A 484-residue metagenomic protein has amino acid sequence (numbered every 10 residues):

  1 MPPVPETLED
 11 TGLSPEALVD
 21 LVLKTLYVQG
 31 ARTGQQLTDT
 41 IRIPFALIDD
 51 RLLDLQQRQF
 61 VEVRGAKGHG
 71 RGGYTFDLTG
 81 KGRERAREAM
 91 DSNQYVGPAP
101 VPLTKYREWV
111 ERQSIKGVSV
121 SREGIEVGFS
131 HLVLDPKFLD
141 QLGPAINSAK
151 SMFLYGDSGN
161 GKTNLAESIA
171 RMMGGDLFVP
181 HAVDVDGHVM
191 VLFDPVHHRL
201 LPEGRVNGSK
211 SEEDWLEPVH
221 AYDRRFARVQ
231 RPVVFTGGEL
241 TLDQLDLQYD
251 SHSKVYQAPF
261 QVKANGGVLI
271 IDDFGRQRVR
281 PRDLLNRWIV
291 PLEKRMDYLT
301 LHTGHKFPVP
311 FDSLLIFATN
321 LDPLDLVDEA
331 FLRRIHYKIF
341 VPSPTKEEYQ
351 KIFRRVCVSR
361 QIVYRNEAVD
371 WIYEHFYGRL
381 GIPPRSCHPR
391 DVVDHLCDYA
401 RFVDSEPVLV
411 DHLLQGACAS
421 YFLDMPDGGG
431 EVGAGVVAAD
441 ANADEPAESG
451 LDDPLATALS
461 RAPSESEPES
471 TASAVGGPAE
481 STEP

Functional and structural regions predicted by a protein language model:
V28-T40: Short acidic, hydrophobic short linear motifs in intrinsically disordered regions
R42-Q57: Short amphipathic alpha-helical interaction segments
L53-V118: Interdomain "pre-motor" coupling segment immediately N-terminal to P-loop NTPase/helicase cores
E111-L139, I362, R379-L380: Dynamic helix-loop-helix/coil hinge segments at AAA+ ATPase domain boundaries and subdomain interfaces
S130-F317: Conserved ASCE/P-loop NTPase catalytic core
V327-P342: A short helix-turn-beta junction within AAA+ P-loop NTPase domains corresponding to the substrate/partner-engaging
F353-Q415: Conserved AAA+ ATPase small/helical "lid" subdomain
V410-P484: C-terminal engagement/docking regions of AAA+ P-loop ATPases
